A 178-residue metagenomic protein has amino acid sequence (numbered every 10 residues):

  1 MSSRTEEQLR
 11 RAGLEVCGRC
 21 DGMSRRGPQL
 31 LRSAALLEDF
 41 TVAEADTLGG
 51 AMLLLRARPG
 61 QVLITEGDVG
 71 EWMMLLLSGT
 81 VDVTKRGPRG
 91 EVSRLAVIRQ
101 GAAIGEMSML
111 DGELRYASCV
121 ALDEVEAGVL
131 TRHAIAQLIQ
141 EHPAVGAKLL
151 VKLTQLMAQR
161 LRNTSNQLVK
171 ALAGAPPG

Functional and structural regions predicted by a protein language model:
M1-G178: Cytosolic regulatory regions built on CNB/CRP/Popeye-like sensor folds
